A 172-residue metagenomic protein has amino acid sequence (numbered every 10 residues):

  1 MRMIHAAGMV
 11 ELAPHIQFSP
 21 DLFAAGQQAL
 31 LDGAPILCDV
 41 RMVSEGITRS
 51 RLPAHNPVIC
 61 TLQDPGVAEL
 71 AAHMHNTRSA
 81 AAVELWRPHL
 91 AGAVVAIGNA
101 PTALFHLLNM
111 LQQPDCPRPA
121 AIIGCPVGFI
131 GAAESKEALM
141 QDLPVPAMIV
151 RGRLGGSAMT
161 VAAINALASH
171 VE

Functional and structural regions predicted by a protein language model:
M1-G33: N-terminal nucleotide/polyanion-binding subdomain common to many enzyme families
A6-V10, A29-G33, S50, H89 (+3 more regions): Change "in soluble alpha/beta enzymes" to "in soluble alpha/beta proteins
A34-G46: Conserved phosphate/anionic-ligand binding catalytic regions in large, soluble enzymes, centered on
D39, I123-G124, A163: Buried hydrophobic positions in well-ordered alpha/beta secondary-structure cores of metabolic enzymes
R41-M42, Q63-P65, A100, C125-G128 (+1 more regions): Short, ordered loop/turn segments at secondary-structure junctions
L52-L90: Long, charge-dense
T77-S135: Long, charge-patterned amphipathic alpha-helical coiled-coil/hairpin "stalk" segments used as oligomerization
C116, I130-E172: C-terminal functional extensions of proteins
